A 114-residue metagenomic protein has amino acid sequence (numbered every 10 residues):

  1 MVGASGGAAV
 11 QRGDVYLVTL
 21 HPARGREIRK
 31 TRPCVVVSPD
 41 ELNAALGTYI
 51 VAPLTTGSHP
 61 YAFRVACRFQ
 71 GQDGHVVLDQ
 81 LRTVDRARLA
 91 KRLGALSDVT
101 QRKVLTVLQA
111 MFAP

Functional and structural regions predicted by a protein language model:
M1-P114: Conserved functional hotspots at enzyme active or ligand-binding sites that engage polyanionic ligands
